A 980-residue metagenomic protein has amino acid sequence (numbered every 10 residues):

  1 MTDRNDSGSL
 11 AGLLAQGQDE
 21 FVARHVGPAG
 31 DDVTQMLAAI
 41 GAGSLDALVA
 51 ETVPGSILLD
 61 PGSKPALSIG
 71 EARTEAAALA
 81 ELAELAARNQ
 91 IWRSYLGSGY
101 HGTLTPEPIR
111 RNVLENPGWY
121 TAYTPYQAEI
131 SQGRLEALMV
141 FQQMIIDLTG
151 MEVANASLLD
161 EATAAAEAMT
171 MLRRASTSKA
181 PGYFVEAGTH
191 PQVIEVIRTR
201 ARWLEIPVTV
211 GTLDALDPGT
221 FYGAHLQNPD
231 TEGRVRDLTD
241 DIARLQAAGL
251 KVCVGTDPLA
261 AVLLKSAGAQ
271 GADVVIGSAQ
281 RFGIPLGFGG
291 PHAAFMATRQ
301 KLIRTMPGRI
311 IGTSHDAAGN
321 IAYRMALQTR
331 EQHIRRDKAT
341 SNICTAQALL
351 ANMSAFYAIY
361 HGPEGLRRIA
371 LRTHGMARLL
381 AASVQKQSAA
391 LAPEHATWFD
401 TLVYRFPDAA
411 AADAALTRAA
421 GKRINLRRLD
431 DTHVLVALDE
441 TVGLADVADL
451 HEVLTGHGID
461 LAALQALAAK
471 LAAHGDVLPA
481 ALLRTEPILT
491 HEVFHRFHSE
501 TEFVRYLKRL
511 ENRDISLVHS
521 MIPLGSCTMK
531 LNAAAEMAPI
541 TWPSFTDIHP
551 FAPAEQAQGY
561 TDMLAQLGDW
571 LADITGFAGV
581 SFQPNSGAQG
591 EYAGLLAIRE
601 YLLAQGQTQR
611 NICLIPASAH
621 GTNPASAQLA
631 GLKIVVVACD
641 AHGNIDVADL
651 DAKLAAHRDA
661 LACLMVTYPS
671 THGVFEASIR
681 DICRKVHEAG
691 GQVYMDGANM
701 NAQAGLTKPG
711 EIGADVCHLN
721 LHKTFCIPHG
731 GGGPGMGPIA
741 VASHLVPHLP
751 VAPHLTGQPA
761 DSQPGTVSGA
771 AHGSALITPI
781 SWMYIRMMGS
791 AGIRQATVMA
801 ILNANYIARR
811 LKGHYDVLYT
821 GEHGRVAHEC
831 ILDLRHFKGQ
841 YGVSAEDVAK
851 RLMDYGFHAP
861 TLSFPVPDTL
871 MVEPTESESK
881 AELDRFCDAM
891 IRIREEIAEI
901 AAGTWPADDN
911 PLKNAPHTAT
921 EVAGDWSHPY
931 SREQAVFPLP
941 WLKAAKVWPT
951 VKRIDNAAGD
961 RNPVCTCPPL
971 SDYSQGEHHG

Functional and structural regions predicted by a protein language model:
T2-A39, E51-Y95, T103-Q132, L138 (+11 more regions): Non-catalytic terminal extensions of PLP-dependent enzymes
A42-I57, A272-G277, A714: TRNA-binding/sensing appendages of the translation machinery
Y126-I130, D147-A166, L571-G594: Short loop-beta-helix segment that forms the pyridoxal 5′-phosphate
A154, P207-G211, R427, S581 (+2 more regions): General small-molecule cofactor/ligand-binding pocket signal
T163-R324, S388-A389, V403-Y404, T417 (+4 more regions): Conserved PLP-enzyme active-site core in the AAT-like
I284-A297, K301-L302, A346-L350, V442 (+4 more regions): Conserved phosphate/anionic-ligand binding catalytic regions in large, soluble enzymes, centered on
R299-T340, A348, M353, M736-P738 (+2 more regions): Long, C-terminal catalytic modules of enzymes
